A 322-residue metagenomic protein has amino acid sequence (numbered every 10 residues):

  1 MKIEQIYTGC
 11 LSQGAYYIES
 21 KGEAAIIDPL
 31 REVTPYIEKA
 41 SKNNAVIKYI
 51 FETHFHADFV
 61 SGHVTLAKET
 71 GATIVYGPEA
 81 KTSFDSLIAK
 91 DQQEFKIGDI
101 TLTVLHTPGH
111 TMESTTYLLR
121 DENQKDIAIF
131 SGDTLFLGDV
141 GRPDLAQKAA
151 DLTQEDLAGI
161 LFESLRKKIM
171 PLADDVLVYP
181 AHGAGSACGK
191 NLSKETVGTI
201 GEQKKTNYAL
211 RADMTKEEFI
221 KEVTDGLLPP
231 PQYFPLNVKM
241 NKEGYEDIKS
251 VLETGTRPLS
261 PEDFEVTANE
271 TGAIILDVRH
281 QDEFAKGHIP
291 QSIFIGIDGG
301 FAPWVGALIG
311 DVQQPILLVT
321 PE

Functional and structural regions predicted by a protein language model:
M1-V46, Y117-G132, L137-G138: Conserved beta-strand hairpin/beta-sheet module of binuclear metal-dependent hydrolase folds, prominently
K2-I6, Y16-E19, E94-Q124, A128-I129 (+3 more regions): Core dinuclear metal-dependent hydrolase active-site scaffold
A24, T101, T111-P230: Metallo-beta-lactamase
I26-I27, I47-H56, I74-E79, H106-G109 (+4 more regions): Active-site neighborhood of phospho(di)ester-bond hydrolases with catalytic His/Asp-centered motifs
P29-L30, F55, E79, T111 (+6 more regions): Active-site metal-binding loops of divalent metal-dependent hydrolases
V33-V75: Active-site metal-binding motif and surrounding structural segment of the metallo-beta-lactamase
V75-T82, V278-D282: Short, polar loop motifs at secondary-structure junctions
A158, P171-A173, C188-E322: Cytosolic catalytic domains that perform sulfur/thiol-centered chemistry
